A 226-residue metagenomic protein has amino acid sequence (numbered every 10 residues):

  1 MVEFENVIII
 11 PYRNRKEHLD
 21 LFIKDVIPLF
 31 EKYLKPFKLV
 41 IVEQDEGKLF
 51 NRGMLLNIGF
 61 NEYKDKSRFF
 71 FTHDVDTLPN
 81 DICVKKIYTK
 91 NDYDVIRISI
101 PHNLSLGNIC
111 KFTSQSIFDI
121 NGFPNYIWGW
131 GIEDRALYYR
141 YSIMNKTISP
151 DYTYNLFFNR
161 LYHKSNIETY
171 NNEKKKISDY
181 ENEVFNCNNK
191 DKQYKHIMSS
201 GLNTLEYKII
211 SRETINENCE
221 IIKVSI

Functional and structural regions predicted by a protein language model:
V2-N6, D92-Y93: A short, charged/proline- and glycine-enriched loop that marks the coil->beta-strand transition at the N-terminal
E5-V7, F69-F71: Structural motif
V7-R15: A conserved hydrophobic helix/loop-capping motif in glycosyltransferases and polysaccharide synthases
N14-E17, T77-P79: Short acidic, S/G/P-rich loop/turn micro-motifs used as interaction or catalytic elements
R15-F30: Short, well-formed alpha-helical segments that are part of the catalytic scaffolds of diverse glycosyltransferases
D20, Y33-S67: Active-site-proximal specificity loops/subdomain of glycosyltransferases
F22, Y126-G129, R135-I226: C-terminal catalytic/acceptor-binding lobe
G53, F60, F71-H73, T77-K175: Conserved catalytic core of nucleotide-sugar-dependent glycosyltransferases
